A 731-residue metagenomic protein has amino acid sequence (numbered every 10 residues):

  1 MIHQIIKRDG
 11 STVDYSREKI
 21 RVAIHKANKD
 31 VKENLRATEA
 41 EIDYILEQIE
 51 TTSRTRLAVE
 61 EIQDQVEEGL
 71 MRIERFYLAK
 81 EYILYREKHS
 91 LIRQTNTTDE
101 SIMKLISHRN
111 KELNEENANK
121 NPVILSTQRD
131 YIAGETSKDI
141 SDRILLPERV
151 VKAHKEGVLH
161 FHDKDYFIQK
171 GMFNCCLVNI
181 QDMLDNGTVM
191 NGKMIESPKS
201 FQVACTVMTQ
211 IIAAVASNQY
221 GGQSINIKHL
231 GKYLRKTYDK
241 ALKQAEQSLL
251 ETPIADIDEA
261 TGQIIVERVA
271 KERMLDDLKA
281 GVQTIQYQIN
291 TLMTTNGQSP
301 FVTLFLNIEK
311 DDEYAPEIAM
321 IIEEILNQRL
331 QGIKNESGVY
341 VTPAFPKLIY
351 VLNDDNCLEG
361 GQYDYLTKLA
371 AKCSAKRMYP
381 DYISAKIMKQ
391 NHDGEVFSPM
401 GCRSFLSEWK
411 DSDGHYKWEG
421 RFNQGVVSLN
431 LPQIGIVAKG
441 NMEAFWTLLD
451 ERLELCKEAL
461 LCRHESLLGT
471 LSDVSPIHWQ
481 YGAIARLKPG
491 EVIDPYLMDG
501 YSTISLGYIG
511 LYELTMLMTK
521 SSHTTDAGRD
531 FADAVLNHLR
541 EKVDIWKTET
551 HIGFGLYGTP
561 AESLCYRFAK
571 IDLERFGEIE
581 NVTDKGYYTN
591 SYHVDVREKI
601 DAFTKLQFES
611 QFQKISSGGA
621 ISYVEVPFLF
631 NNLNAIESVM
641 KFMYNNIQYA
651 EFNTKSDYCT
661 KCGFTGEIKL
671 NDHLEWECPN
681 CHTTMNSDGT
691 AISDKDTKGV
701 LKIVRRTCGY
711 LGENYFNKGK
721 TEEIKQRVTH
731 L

Functional and structural regions predicted by a protein language model:
M1-R109, K698, E723-H730: Charged, amphipathic alpha-helical regulatory modules used for macromolecular assembly or allosteric control
H3, I45-T51, V302-L306, E513-M516 (+1 more regions): Short, hydrophobic beta-strand segments
S16, I20, I504-L511, V700: Catalytic-loop motifs flanking and including active-site residues across diverse enzymes
L91-I92, T98-G500, S521, T525-I703: Conserved catalytic cores of very large enzyme subunits
L278-V282, Q286, L517, K720-Q726: Metallocofactor- and cofactor-centric catalytic cores in central/energy metabolism, strongly enriched
I504-L517, N537, R706: Contiguous, well-ordered alpha-helical segments that form the cores/surfaces of helical PPI scaffolds
S687-L731: Long insertion/accessory domains within large nucleic-acid-processing enzymes
